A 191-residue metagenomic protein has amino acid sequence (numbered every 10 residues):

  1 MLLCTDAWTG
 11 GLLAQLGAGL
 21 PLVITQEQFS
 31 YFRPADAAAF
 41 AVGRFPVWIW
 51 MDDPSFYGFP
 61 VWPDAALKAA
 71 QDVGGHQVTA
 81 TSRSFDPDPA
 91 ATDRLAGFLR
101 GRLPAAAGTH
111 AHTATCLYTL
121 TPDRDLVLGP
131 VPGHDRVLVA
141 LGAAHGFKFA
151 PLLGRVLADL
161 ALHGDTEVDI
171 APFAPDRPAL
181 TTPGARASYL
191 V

Functional and structural regions predicted by a protein language model:
M1-W8, G154: Short hydrophobic core segments
D6, G17, L162, T166: Hydrophobic/aromatic-lined pockets within catalytic cores
A7-D135: Active-site substrate-recognition segment that forms the wall of the catalytic cavity or substrate channel
G97-V191: C-terminal catalytic lobe of FAD-dependent flavoproteins
